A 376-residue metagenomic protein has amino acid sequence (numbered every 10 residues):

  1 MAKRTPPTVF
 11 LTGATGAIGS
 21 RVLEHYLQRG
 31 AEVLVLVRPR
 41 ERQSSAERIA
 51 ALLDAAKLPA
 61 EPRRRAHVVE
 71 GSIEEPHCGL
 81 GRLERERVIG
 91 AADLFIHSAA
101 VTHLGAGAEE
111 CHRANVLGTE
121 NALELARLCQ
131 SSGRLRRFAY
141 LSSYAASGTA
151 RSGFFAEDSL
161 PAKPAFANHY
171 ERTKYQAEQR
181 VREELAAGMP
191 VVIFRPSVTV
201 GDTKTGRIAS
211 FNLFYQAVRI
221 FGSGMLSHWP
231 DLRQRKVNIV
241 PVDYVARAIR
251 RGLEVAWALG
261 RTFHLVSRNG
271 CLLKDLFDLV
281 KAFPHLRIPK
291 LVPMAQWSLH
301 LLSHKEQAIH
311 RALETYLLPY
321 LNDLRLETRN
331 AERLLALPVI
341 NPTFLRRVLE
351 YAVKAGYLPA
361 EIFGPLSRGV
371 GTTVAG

Functional and structural regions predicted by a protein language model:
P7-G30: N-terminal Rossmann NAD(P)H-binding glycine-rich loop of SDR-like oxidoreductase domains
T8, L34-V37, L326-G376: Amphipathic terminal alpha-helices
L34-H67: Glycine-rich phosphate-binding loop and adjoining beta1-alpha1-beta2 segment of Rossmann-like nucleotide-binding folds
A60-L117: NAD(P)H-binding glycine-rich loop region in Rossmannoid oxidoreductase-like domains and their noncatalytic homologs
L94-S98, G105-R113, L117-H169, V192: Conserved Rossmann-fold NAD(P)-dependent oxidoreductase catalytic core, especially the SDR/UDP-sugar
S152-F154, E183-V237, V242-R247, V280: NAD(P)-dependent short-chain dehydrogenase/reductase
P164-R195: Active-site Tyr-X1-5-Lys
R251-E314, L349-G376: Mid/C-terminal beta-alpha module of Rossmann-like enzyme folds, strongest in SDR-family dehydrogenases/epimerases
